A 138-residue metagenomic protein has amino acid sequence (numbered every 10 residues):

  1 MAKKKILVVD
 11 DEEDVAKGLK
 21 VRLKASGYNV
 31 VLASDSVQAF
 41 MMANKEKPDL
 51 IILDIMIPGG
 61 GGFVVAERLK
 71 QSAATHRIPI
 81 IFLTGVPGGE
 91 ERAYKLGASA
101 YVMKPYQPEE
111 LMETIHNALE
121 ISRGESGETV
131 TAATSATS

Functional and structural regions predicted by a protein language model:
A16, P58, H76, K104: The feature encodes the CheY-like receiver
K17-A25: Charged docking surfaces used in two-component/phosphorelay signaling
K20, V64, V86-M103, E110-E113: Alpha4 helix (beta4-alpha4-beta5 surface) of REC/receiver domains from two-component response regulators
G27-S34, M42: Short hydrophobic/Thr-rich beta-strand motif most characteristic of the beta2 strand and flanking loop of CheY-like
D35-Q38, G61-V65: Acidic catalytic/metal-coordinating carboxylates
E46-I52, I57: Active-site beta3 strand of CheY-like receiver
I81-L83: Hydrophobic/aromatic residues positioned on beta-strands within the core alpha/beta folds
R123-S138: CheY-like receiver
